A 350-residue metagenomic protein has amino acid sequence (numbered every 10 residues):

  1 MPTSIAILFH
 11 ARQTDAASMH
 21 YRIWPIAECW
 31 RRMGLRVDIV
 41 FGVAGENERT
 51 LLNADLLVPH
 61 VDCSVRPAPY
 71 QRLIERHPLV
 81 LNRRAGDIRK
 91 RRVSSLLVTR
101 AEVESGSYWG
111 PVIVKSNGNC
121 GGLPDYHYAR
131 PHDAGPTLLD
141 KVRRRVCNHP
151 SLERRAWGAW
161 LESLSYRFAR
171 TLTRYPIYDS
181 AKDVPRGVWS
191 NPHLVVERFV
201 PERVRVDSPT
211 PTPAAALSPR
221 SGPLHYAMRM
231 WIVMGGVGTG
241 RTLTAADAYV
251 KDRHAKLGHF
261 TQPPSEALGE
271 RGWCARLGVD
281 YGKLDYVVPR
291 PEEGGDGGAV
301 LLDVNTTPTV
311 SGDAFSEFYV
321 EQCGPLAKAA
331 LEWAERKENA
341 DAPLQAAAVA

Functional and structural regions predicted by a protein language model:
P2-A134: Conserved N-proximal alpha/beta basic substrate-recognition cap immediately N-terminal to, or forming the N-lobe
I5-S18, P25, M230, A246 (+3 more regions): C-terminal or late-domain output modules
V65-A68, R89-R91, C120-D125, V204-R205 (+3 more regions): Short catalytic/ligand-binding loop motif for oxyanion handling, primarily in non-cytosolic enzymes, centered on
S107, I232-M234, V288: Generic beta-strand structural signal
V112, L194, T239, V300-D303: Protein kinase-like catalytic core scaffold
R143-G272: Phosphate-binding site of ATP-dependent enzymes
L194, V279-G282: PAS/PAS-like sensory domains
F260-T261, A275-V279, V288-A350: C-terminal active-site "lid" helix and adjoining low-complexity regulatory extension at the edge of ATP-using catalytic
